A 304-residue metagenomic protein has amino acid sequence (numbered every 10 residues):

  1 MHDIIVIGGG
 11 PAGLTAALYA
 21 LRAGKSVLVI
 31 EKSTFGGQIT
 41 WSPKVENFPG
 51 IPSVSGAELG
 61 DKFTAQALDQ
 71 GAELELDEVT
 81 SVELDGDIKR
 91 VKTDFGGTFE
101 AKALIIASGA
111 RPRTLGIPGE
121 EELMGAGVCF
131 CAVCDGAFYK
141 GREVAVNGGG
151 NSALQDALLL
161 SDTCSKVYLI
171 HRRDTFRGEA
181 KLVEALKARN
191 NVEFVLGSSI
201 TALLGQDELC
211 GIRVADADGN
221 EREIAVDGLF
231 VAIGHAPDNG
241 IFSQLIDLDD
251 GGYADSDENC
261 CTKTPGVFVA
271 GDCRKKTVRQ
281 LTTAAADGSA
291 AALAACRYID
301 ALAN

Functional and structural regions predicted by a protein language model:
M1-D3, L76, K140-R142, G197 (+2 more regions): Phosphate-coordination loops involved in phosphoryl transfer and adenosine-cofactor binding
H2-Q70, G148, S152-A180: Beta1-alpha1 glycine-rich phosphate/pyrophosphate-binding loop at the start of Rossmann-like nucleotide-binding domains
D3, S26, G127, R142-E143: Residues that mark the start of a beta-strand
A67-T93, T98-A101, S161-E258, R297-N304: A Rossmann-like FAD-binding core segment of flavoenzymes
L74-F138: Glycine/small-residue-rich loop that forms an oxyanion/phosphate-binding "nest" at active or ligand-binding sites
G116, E122-F138, I233-Q280, D287-A290 (+1 more regions): FAD-site-proximal beta/loop scaffold in flavoenzymes
